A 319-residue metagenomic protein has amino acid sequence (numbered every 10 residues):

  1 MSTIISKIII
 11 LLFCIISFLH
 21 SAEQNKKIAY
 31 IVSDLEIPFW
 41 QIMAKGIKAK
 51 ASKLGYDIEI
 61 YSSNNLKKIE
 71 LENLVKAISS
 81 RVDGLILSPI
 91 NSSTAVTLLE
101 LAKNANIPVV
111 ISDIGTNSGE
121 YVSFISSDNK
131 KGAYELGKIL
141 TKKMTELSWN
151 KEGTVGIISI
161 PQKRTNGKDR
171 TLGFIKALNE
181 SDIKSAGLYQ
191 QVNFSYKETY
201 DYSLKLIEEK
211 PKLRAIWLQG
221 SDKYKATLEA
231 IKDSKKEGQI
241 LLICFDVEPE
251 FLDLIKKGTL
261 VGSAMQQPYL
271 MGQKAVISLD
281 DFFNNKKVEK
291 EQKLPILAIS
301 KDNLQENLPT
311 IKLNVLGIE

Functional and structural regions predicted by a protein language model:
K27-G46, K50, L54, E59-E72 (+5 more regions): Extracytoplasmic "Venus flytrap"
F39-K53, G132-I139, T165-K184, Y202 (+2 more regions): Short, solvent-exposed amphipathic alpha-helices that sit in or adjacent to ligand/effector-binding or catalytic
A51-S63, T154-I157, I175-Y196: Short beta-strand elements in bilobed, periplasmic/extracellular small-molecule ligand-binding domains
I58-R81, L188-E209, Y224-A226: Structural motif
E70, I125-E152, T199-Y200, V247-F251 (+1 more regions): Hydrophobic alpha-helical segments within soluble ligand-binding/sensing domains
L87-K103, F174, V192-L252: Hydrophobic alpha-helical
S93-K131, K142, T154, D246-K256 (+1 more regions): Flexible loop/hinge segments that line or gate small-molecule binding clefts
I158-Q162, N166, A177-L178, Q267-E319: Hinge/cleft segment of the Venus flytrap/periplasmic-binding protein
